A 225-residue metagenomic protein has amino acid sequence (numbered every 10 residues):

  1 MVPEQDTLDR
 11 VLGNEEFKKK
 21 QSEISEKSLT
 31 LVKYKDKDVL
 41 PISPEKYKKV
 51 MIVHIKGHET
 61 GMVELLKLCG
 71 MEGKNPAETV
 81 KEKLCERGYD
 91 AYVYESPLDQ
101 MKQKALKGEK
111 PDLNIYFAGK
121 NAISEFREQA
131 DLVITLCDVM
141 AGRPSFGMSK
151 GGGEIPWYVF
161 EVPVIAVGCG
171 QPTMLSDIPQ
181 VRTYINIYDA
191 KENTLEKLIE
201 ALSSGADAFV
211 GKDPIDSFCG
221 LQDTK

Functional and structural regions predicted by a protein language model:
M1-K225: Preference for extracellular/luminal or secreted protein segments
